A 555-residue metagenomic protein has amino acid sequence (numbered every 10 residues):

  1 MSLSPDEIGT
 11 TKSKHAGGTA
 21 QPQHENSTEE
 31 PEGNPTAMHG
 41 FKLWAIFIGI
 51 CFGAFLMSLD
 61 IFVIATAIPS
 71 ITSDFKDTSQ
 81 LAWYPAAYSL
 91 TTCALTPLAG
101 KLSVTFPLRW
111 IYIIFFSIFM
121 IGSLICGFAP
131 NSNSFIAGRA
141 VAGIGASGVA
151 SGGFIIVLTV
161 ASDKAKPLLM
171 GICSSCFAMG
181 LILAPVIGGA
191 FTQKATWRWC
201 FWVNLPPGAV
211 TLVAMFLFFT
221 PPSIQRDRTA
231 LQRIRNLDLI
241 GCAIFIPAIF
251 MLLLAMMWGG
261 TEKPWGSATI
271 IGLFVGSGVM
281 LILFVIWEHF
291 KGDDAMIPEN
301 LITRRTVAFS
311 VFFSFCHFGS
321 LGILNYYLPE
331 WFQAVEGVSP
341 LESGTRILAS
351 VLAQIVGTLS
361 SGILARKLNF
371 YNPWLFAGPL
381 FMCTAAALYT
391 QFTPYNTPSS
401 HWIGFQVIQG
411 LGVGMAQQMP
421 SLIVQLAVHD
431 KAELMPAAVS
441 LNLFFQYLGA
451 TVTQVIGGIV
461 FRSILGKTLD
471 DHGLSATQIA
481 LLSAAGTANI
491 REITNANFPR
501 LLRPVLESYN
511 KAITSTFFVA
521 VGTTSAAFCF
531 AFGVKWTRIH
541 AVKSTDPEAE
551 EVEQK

Functional and structural regions predicted by a protein language model:
M1-L59, I64, S73: Cytosolic juxtamembrane N-terminal segment immediately preceding the first transmembrane helix of multi-pass
F41, I48-S70, K76-L95, T269-G272 (+3 more regions): Transmembrane core module of solute transporters
I46-G49, G53, Y112-I118, G122 (+13 more regions): Residue-level signature of the transmembrane alpha-helical cores of Major Facilitator Superfamily-type secondary
I71-T72, L102-S103, C126, F135 (+6 more regions): Interfacial helix-cap and linker-helix signal at transmembrane-aqueous boundaries of multi-pass secondary transporters
L95-I240: Helix-loop-helix hairpins in multi-pass membrane proteins, especially solute transporters
F128-R139, T196, Q391-Q406, I464-T468: Helix-loop junctions at membrane interfaces in 12-TM secondary transporters
A195-F312: Hydrophobic transmembrane-helix bundles of small-molecule transporters
V210, S421, Q425-A427, L441-K535 (+1 more regions): Hydrophobic transmembrane architecture of multi-pass small-molecule transporters
